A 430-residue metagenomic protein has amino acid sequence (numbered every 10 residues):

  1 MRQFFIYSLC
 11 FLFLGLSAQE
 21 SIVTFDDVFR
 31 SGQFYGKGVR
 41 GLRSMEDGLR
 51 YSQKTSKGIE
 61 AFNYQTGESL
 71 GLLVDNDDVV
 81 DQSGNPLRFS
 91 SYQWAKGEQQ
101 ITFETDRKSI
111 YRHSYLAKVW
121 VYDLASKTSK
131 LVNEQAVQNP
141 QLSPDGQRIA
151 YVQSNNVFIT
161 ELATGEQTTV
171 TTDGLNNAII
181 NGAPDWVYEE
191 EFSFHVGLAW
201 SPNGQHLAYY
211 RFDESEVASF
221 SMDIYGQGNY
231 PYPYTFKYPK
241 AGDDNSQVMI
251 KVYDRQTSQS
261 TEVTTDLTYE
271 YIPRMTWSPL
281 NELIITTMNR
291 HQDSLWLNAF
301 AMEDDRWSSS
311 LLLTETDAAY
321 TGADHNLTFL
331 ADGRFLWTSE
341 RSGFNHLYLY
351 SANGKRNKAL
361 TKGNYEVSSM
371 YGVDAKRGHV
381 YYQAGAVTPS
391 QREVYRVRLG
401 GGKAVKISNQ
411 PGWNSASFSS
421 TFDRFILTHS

Functional and structural regions predicted by a protein language model:
F4-L14: Sec-dependent N-terminal signal peptides
A18-R424, T428-S430: Beta-propeller folds
